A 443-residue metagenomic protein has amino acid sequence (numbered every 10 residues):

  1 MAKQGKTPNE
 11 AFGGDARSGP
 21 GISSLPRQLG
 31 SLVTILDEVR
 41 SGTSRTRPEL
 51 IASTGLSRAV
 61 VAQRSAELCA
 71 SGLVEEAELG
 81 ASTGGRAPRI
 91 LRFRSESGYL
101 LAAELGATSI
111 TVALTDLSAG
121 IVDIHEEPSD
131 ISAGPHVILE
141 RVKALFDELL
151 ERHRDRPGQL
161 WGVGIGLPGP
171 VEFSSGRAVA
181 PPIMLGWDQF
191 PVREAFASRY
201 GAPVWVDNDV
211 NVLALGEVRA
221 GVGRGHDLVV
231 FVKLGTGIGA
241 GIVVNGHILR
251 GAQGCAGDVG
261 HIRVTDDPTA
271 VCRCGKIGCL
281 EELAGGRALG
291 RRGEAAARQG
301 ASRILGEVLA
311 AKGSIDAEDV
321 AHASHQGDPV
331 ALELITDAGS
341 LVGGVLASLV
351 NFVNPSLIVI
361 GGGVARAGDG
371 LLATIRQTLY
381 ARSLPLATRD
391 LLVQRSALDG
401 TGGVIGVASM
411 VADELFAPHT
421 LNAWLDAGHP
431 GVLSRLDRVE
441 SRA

Functional and structural regions predicted by a protein language model:
M1-L79, T83-Q159, Y200, D266-P268 (+1 more regions): ATP-binding/phosphotransfer module of carbohydrate and carboxylate kinases, centering on a glycine-rich
S41-G42, S118, M184, A220 (+1 more regions): Short helix-capping/turn signature of helix-turn-helix
E76-A77, P203-N208, I242: General beta-strand structural signal in soluble alpha/beta enzymes
D116, F173, V243: Short, acidic, Ser/Thr-enriched surface-loop or helix-capping motifs
I121, A178, I248-L249: Hydrophobic "anchor" residues
I124-L228, G370-A381: Glycine-rich phosphate-binding loop and adjoining helix at the ATP-binding site of ATP-dependent phosphoryl-transfer
D209, G235, V407: Active-site glycine-centered loops adjacent to acidic/histidine catalytic or metal-binding residues that shape
H226-A284, E440: Glycine-rich phosphate-binding loop of actin/hexokinase-like ATP-binding domains
